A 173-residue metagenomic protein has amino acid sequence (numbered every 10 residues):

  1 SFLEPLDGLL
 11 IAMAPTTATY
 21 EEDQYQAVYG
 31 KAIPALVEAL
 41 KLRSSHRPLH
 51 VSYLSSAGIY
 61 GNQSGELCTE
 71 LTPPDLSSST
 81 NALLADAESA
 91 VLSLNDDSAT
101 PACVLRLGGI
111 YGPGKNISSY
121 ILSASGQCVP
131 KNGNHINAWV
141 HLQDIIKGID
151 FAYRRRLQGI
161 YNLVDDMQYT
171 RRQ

Functional and structural regions predicted by a protein language model:
S1-A39: NAD(P)H-binding glycine-rich loop region in Rossmannoid oxidoreductase-like domains and their noncatalytic homologs
A12, V51-A57, L105-L107: SDR active-site strand-loop-helix element
Q24-A32, S78-D86, V140: Glycine-rich NAD(P)-binding loop of the Rossmann-fold in SDR/ketoreductase-type enzymes
A35-S79: Conserved Rossmann-fold NAD(P)-dependent oxidoreductase catalytic core, especially the SDR/UDP-sugar
I59, I110-G112, I145: Conserved sequence/active-site signature of Rossmann-fold short-chain dehydrogenase/reductase
S64-V104: Catalytic helix-loop patch of NAD(P)-dependent Rossmann-fold dehydrogenases
L92-N137: NAD(P)-dependent short-chain dehydrogenase/reductase
S119-Q127, N134-Y169: Alpha-helical substrate-binding/gating segment
